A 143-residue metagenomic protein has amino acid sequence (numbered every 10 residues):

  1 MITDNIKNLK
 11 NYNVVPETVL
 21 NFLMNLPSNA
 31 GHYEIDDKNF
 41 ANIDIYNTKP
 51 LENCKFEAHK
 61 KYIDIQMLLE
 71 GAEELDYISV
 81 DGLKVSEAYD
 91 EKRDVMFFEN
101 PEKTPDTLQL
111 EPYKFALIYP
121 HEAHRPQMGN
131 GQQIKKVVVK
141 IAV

Functional and structural regions predicted by a protein language model:
M1-K38: Surface/interface-facing alpha-helical segments and adjacent flexible terminal/loop regions used for partner/assembly
A30-L51, F56, K60-E70: A short glycine-rich, His/Asp/Glu-containing loop-to-beta-strand
D44-H59, E91-T104, P120-A123: Short acidic (Asp/Glu) patches
K61-I63, M67-E73, Y77, D81-K84 (+1 more regions): Glycine- and acidic-residue-biased ligand/ion/polar-headgroup-sensing regions
L75-D76, D106-L108, A123-N130: Short beta-strand His + acidic residue motifs that chelate non-heme Fe in jelly-roll/DSBH and cupin folds
Q109-A123: Conserved metal-binding segment of the jelly-roll/cupin
F115-L117, Q132-V143: A short hydrophobic beta-strand segment most commonly corresponding to one strand of the jelly-roll/cupin
